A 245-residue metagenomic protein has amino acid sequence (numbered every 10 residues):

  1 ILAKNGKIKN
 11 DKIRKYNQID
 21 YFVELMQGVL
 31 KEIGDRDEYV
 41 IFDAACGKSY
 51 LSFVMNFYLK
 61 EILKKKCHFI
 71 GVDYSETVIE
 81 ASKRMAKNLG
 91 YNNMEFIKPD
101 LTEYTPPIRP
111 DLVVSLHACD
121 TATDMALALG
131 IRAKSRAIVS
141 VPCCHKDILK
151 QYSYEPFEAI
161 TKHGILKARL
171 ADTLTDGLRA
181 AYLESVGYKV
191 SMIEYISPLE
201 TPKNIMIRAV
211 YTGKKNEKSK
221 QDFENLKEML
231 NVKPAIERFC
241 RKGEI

Functional and structural regions predicted by a protein language model:
I1-Y39: Conserved Class I S-adenosyl-L-methionine-dependent methyltransferase catalytic core
N5, K12, E24, Y74-I245: Class I S-adenosyl-L-methionine
R14-Y21, G47-L51, Y74-V78: Phosphate/oxyanion-binding active-site loops and adjacent basic polyanion-contact surfaces
D37-G47: Conserved class I S-adenosyl-L-methionine
E38, K66, P110: Phosphate-coordination loops involved in phosphoryl transfer and adenosine-cofactor binding
K48-K64: Conserved SAM-binding loop of SAM-dependent methyltransferases across substrates and taxa, primarily the Class I
E61-K65, N88-Y91: Short helix-capping segments at alpha-helix termini
C67-D73: Conserved SAM-binding motif I beta-strand of class I
